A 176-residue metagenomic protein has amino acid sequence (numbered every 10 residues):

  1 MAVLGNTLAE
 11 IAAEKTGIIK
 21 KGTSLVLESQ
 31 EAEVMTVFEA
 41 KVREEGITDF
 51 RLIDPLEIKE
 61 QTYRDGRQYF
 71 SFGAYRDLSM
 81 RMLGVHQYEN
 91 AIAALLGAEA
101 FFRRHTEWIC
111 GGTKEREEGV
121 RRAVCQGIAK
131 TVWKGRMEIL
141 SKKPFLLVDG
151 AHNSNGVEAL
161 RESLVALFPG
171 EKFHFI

Functional and structural regions predicted by a protein language model:
M1, E10, A74-I176: Nucleotide phosphate-binding/pyrophosphate-handling subdomain across enzymes that bind or process nucleotide phosphates
M1-D77, A91, L95-C110, K114-R116: Acidic, Mg2+-coordinating active-site environments of NTP-dependent enzymes
